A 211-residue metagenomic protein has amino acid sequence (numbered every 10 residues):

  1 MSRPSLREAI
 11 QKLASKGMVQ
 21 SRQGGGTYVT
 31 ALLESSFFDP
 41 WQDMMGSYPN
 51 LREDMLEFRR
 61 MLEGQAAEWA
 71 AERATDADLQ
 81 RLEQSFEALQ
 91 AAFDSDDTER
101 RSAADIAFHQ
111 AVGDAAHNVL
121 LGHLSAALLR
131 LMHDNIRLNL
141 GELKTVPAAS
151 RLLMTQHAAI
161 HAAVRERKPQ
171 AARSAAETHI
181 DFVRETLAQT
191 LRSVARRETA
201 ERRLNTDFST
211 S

Functional and structural regions predicted by a protein language model:
M1-L62, E68, E72, R192-R197 (+2 more regions): Short linear motifs at protein or domain termini
P4-S5, R137-S211: C-terminal-biased regions
M18, A31, T98-E99, P147: Alpha-helical interaction segments
F37-F38, D43-M44, P49-N50, L56-E57 (+11 more regions): Short leucine-rich amphipathic alpha-helices used at interfaces
M55, R59-L138, Q156-A162, A171-E185: Conserved amphipathic alpha-helical segments that form helical-bundle/coiled-coil interaction surfaces
